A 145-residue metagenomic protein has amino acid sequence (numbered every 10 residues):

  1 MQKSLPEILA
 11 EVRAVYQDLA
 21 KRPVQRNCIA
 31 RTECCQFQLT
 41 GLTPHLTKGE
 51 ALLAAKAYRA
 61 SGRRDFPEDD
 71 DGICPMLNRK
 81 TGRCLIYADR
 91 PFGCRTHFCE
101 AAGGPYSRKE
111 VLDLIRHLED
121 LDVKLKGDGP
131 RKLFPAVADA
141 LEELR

Functional and structural regions predicted by a protein language model:
M1-R145: Short loop/turn segments that flank or connect secondary-structure elements
